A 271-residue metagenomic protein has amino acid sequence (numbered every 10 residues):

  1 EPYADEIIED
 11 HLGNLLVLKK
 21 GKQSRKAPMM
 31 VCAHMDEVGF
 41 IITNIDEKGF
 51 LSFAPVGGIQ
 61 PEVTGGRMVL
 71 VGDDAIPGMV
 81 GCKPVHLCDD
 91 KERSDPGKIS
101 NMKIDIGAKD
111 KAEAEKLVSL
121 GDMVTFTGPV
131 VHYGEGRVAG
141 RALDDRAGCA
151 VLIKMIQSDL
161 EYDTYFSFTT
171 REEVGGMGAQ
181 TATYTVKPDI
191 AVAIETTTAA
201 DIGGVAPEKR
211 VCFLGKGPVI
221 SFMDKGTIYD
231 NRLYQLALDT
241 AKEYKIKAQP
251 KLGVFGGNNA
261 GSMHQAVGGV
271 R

Functional and structural regions predicted by a protein language model:
E1-R271: N-terminal hydrophobic/helix-forming segments and targeting peptides
